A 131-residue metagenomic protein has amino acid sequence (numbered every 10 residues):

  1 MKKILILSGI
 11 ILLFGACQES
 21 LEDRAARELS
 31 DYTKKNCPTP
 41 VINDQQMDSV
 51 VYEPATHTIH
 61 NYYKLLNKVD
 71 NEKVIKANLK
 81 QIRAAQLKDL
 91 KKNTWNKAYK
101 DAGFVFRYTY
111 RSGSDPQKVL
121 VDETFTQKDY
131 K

Functional and structural regions predicted by a protein language model:
M1-I4: Positively charged n-region of N-terminal signal peptides that target proteins for export
L13-A16: C-terminal motif of bacterial Sec signal peptides marking the signal peptidase cleavage site
A26-Q46: Post-signal peptide N-terminal segment of mature Sec-exported envelope proteins
I42-L66: Short edge beta-strands and adjacent turn/loop segments
L65-V69, S112-S114: Beta-strand elements of well-folded, non-transmembrane domains
N71-K97: Short, non-transmembrane amphipathic alpha-helical segments
L87-V119: A short amphipathic beta-strand at an alpha->beta junction
V119-K131: Short, low-complexity, Pro/Ser/Thr/Gly-rich segments in the mature regions of secreted, periplasmic
